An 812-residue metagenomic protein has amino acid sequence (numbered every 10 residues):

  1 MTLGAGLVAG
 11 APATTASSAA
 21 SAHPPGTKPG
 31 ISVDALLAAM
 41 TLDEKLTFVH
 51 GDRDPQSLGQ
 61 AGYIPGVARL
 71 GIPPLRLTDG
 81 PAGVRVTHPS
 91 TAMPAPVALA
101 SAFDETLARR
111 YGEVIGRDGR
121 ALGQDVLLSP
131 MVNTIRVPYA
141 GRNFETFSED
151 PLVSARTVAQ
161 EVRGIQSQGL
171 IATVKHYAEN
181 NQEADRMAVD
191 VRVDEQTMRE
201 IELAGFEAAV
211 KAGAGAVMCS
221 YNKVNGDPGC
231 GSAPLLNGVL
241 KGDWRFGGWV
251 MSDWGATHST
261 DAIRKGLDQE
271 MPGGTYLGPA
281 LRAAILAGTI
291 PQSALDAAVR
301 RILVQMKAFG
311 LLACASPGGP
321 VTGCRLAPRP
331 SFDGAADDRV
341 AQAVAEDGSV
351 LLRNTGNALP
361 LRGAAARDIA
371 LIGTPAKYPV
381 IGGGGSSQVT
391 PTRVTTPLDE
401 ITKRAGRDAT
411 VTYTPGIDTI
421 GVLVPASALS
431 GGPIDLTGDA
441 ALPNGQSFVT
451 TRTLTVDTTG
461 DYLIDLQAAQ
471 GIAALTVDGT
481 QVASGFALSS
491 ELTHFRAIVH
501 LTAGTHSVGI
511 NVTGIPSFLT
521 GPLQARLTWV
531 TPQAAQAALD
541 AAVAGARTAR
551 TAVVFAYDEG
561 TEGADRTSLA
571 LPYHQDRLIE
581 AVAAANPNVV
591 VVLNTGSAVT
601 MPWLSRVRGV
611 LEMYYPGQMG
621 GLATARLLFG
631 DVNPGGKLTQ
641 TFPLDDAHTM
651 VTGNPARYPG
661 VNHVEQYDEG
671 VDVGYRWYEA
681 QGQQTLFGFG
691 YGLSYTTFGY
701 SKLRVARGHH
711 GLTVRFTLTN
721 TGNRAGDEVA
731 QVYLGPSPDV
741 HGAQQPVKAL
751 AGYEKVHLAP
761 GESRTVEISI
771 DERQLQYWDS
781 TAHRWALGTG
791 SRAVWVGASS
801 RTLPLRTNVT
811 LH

Functional and structural regions predicted by a protein language model:
M1-G6: Bacterial N-terminal signal peptides
A9, T14-S780, A786-R801, V809-T810: Glycoside hydrolase catalytic-domain context in secreted enzymes
